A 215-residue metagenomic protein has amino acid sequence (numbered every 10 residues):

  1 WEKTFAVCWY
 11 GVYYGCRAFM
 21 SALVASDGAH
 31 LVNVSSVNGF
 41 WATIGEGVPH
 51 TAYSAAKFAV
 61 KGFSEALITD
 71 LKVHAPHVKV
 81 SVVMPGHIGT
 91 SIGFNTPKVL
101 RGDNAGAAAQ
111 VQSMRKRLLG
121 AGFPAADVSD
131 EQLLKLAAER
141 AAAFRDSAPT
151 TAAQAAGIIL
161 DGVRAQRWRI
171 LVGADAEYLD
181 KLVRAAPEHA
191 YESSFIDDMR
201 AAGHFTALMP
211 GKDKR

Functional and structural regions predicted by a protein language model:
W1-E2: Substrate-binding pocket helix/loop in short-chain dehydrogenase/reductase
Y13, F58-E65, T69, G157: Conserved active-site helix of classical SDR/Rossmann-fold NAD(P)-dependent CH-OH oxidoreductases
C16-R17: A short, exposed helix-loop element centered on a Lys and neighboring polar residues
S36: Residue(s) in the substrate-gating loop at a strand-loop-helix junction that position the organic substrate next
W41, G45, A66-V78: Active-site-adjacent segment of SDR/Rossmann-fold oxidoreductases
Y53, K57: Active-site YXXXK catalytic motif of short-chain dehydrogenase/reductase
V73-I170, A174: SDR active-site lid
